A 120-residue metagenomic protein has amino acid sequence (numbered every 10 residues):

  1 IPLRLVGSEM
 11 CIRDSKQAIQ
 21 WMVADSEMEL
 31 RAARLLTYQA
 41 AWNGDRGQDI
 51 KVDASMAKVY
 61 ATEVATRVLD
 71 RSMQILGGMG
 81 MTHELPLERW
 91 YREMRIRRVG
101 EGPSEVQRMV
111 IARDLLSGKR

Functional and structural regions predicted by a protein language model:
I1-G7, C11-I12: Single conserved hydrophobic/aromatic residue that forms the stacking wall/gate of nucleotide- or nucleobase-binding
D14-S15, I19, K51-V59, G80-I96: Charge-rich, acidic-biased intrinsically disordered regions
E27-Y60, M73-G80: C-terminal helix-coil-helix/basic helical segment that borders enzyme active sites and/or dimer interfaces and provides
A32, Q39, R71, R95 (+1 more regions): Generic recognition of well-ordered alpha-helical segments
A57, A65, R108: Hydrophobic (often cysteine-bearing) scaffold residues that line and stabilize catalytic clefts of nucleotide/cofactor
V64-R71: Amphipathic alpha-helical coiled-coil segments
L76-R120: Glycine-rich phosphate/cofactor-binding loops in nucleotide/flavin-utilizing enzymes
